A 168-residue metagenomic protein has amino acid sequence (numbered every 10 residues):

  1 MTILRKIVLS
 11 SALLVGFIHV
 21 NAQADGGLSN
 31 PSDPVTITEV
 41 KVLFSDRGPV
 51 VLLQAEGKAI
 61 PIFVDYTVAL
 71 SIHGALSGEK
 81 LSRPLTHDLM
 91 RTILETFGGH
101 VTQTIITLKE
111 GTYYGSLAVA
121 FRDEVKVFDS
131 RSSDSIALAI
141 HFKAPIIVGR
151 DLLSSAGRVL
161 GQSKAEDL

Functional and structural regions predicted by a protein language model:
M1-L9: Bacterial N-terminal signal peptides that target proteins for export
V8-F17: Bacterial N-terminal signal peptides
H19-A24: Sec/Tat signal peptide C-region and signal peptidase I cleavage site
D25-L168: Divalent-cation
